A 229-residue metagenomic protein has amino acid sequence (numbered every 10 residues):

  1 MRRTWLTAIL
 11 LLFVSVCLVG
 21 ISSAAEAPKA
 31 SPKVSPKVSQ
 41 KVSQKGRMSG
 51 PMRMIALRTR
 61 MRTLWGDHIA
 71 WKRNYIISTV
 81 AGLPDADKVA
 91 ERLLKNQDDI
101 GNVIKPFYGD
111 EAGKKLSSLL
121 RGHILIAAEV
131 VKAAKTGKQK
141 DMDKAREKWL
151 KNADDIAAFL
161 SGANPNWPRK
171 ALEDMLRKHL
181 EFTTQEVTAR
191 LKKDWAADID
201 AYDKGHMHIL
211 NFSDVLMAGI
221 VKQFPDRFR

Functional and structural regions predicted by a protein language model:
M1-I9: Bacterial N-terminal signal peptides that target proteins for export
A8-V19: Bacterial N-terminal signal peptides
S22-A27: Boundary at the C-terminal end of the N-terminal hydrophobic targeting segment
P28-Q44: Compositionally biased, intrinsically disordered low-complexity segments enriched for polar/charged residues
K41-G46, G50-T79, L93, Q97 (+3 more regions): C-terminal amphipathic alpha-helix
S49-G50, Y75-A86, G101-A112: Helix-loop segments that flank and shape redox-cofactor active sites
K88-R92: Juxtamembrane helix-loop boundaries in multi-pass membrane proteins
L94-V131: Mid-chain, structured segments of secreted extracytoplasmic proteins
